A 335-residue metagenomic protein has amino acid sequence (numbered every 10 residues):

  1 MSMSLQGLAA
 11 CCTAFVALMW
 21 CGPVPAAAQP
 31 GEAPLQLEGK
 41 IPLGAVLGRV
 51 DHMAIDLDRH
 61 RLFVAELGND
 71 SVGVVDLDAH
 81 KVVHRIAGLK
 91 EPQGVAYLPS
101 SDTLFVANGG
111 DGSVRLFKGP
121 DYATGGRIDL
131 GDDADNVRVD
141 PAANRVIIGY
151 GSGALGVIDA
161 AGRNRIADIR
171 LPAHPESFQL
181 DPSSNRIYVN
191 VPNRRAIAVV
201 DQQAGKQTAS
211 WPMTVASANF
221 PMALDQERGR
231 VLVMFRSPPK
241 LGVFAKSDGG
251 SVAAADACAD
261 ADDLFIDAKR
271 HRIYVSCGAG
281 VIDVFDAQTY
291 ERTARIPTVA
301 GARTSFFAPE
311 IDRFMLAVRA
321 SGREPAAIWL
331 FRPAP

Functional and structural regions predicted by a protein language model:
M1-C12: Bacterial N-terminal signal peptides that target proteins for export
A10-G22: Bacterial N-terminal signal peptides
L18, P25-P335: Predominantly soluble domains enriched in secretory-pathway, periplasmic, or organellar proteins
